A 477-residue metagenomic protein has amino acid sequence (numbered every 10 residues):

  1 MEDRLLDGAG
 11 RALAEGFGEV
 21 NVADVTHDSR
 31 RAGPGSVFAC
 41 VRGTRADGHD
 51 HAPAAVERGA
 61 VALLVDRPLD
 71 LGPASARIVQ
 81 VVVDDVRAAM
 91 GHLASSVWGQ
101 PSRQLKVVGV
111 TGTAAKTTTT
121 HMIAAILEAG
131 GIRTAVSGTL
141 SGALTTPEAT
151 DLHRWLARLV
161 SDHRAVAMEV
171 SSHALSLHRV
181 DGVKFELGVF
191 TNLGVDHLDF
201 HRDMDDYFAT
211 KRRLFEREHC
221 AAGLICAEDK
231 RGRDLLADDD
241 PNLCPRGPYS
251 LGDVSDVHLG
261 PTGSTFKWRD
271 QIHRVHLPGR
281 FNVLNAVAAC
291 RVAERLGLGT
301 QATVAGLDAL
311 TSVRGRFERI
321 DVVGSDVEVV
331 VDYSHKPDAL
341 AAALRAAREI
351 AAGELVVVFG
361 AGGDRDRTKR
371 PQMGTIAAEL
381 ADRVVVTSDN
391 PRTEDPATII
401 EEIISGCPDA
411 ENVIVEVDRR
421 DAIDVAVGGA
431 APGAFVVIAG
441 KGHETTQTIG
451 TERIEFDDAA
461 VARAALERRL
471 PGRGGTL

Functional and structural regions predicted by a protein language model:
M1-H92, S96, H258-G260, P278 (+5 more regions): N-terminal leader/targeting and accessory segments in enzymes
A12, L69-S75, S161, A167 (+5 more regions): Acidic, Mg2+-coordinating active-site environments of NTP-dependent enzymes
G43-A46, V313, D338-A341, R345-D409 (+3 more regions): Active-site beta-alpha connecting loops in nucleotide-dependent enzymes
G43-R45, S172-L177, G194-D196, D229-K230 (+4 more regions): Short glycine-rich anion-binding loops that position phosphate/pyrophosphate groups of nucleotides and phosphorylated
R45, H49-D50, L177-H178, L198-D206 (+3 more regions): Glycine/threonine-rich flexible loop motifs
E57, V61-R67, L224-A227, V358-G360 (+1 more regions): Short internal beta-strands
A89-A227, R231-N242, A351, L470-G474: Phosphate-binding loop of NTP-binding sites
F435-R468: Glycine/aspartate-rich loop-and-adjacent alpha/beta segment that forms the canonical ThDP
